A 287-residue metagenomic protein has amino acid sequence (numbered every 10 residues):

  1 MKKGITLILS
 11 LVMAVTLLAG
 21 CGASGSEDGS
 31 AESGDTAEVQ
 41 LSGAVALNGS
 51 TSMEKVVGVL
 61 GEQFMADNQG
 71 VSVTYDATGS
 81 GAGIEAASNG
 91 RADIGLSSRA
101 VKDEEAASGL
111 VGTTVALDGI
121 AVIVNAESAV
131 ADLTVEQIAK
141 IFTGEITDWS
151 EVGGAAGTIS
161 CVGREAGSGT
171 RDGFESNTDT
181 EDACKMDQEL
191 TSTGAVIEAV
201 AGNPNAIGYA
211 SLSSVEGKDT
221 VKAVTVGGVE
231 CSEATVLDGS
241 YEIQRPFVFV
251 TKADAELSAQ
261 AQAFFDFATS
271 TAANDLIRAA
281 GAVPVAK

Functional and structural regions predicted by a protein language model:
M1-L11: Positively charged n-region of N-terminal signal peptides that target proteins for export
G4, G22-K287: Exported/periplasmic ABC-transporter solute-binding proteins
A14-V15, V130: N-terminal hydrophobic signal/anchor transmembrane helix of membrane proteins
T16-G20: C-terminal motif of bacterial Sec signal peptides marking the signal peptidase cleavage site
